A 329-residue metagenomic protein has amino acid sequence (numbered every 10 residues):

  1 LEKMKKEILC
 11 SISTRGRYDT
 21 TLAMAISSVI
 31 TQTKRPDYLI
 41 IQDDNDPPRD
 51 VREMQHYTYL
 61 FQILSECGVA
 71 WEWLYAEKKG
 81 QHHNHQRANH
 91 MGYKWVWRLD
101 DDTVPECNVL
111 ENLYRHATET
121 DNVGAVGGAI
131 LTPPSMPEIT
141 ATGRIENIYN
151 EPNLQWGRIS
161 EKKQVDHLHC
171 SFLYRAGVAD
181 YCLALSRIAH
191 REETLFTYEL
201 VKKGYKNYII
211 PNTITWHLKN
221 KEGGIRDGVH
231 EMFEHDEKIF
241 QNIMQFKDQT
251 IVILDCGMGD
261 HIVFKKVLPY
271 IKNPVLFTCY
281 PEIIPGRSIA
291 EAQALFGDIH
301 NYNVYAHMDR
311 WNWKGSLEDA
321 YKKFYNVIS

Functional and structural regions predicted by a protein language model:
L1-S28: N-proximal low-complexity "stem/linker" segments adjacent to membrane-targeting elements
S27-P36: Short, acidic, metal-binding catalytic loop of nucleotide-sugar glycosyltransferases
Y75-G92: Glycine-rich, basic loop-to-helix element that forms the pyrophosphate-binding segment of sugar-nucleotide handling
K94-D102: Short beta-strand-to-loop acidic/aromatic patch adjacent to the donor-nucleotide binding site
L110-T142: Conserved donor NDP-sugar-binding/catalytic core segment of glycosyltransferases
N153-Y174: A recurrent flexible, glycine/aromatic-enriched loop bordering the glycosyltransferase active site that acts as
A189-F196: Acidic donor-binding loop at a coil-to-helix junction in glycosyltransferase catalytic cores that engages
Y208-V229: Active-site donor/metal-binding and catalytic loop motifs of nucleotide-sugar-dependent glycosylation enzymes
